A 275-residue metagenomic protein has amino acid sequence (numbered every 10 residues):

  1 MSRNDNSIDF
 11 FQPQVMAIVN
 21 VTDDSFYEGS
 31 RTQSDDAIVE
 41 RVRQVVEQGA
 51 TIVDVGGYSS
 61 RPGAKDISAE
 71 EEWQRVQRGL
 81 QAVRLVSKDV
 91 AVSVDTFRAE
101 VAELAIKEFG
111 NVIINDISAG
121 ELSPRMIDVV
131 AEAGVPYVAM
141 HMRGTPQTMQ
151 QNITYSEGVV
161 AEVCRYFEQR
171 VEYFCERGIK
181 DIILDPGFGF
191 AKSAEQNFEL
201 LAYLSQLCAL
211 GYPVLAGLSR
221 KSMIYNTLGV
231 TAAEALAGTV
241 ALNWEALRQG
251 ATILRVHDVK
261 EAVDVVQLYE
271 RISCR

Functional and structural regions predicted by a protein language model:
N4, F10, S25-R41, S60-L85 (+5 more regions): Active-site-adjacent loop and "lid" segments of alpha/beta metabolic enzymes
T22, V53-G57, A139-H141, I183-F188: Short beta-strands and strand-loop turn motifs
E40-G56, Q249-G250: Catalytic domains of carbohydrate-active enzymes, especially glycoside hydrolases
V45-V46, V53, I114, I182 (+1 more regions): Hydrophobic residues within beta-strands of alpha/beta enzymes
C175-I183: Short, structured loop/turn "capping" segments at alpha-beta junctions
